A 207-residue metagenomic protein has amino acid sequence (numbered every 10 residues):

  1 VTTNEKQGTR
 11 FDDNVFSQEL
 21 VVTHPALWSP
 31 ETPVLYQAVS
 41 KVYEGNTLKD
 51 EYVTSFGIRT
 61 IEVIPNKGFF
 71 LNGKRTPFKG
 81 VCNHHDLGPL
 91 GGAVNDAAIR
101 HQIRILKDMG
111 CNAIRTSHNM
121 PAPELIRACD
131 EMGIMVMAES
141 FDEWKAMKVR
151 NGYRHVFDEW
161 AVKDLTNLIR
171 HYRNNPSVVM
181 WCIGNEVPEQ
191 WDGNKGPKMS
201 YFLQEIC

Functional and structural regions predicted by a protein language model:
V1-A128, M132-V136, R170, V179-M180 (+1 more regions): Secreted/periplasmic carbohydrate-active enzymes, especially glycoside hydrolases
I103-R104, A113-C207: Substrate-binding/catalytic cleft of secreted carbohydrate-active enzymes, primarily glycoside hydrolases
